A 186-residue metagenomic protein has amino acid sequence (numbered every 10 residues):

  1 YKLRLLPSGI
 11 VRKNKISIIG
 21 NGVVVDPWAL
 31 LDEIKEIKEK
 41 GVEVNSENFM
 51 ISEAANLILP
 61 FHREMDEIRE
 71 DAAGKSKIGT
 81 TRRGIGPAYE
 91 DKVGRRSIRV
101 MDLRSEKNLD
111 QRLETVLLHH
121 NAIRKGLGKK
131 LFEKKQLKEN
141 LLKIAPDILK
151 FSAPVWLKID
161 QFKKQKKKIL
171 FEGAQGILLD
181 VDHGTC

Functional and structural regions predicted by a protein language model:
Y1-C186: Non-transmembrane, aqueous-exposed alpha-helical and coiled segments at domain scale
